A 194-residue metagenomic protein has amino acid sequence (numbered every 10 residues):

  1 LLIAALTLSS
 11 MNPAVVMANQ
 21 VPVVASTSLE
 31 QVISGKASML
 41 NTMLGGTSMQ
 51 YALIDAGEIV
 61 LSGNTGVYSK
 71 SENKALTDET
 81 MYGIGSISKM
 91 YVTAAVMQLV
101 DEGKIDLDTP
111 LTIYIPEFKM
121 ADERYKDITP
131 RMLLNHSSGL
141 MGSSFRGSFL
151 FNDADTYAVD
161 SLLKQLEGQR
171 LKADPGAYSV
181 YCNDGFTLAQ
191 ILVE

Functional and structural regions predicted by a protein language model:
A5: Conserved, function-critical positions that sit in or immediately flank catalytic and ligand-binding motifs
L8-A25: Sec-dependent signal peptide cleavage junction
V16-A18, S62, P110, K119: Active-site-adjacent loops and short helices of periplasmic peptidoglycan-processing enzymes
T27-Y82, L163-K172: Short, conserved catalytic-motif segment at the N-terminal edge
V67-N183, I191: Active-site-proximal loop and beta-strand segments within enzyme catalytic domains
